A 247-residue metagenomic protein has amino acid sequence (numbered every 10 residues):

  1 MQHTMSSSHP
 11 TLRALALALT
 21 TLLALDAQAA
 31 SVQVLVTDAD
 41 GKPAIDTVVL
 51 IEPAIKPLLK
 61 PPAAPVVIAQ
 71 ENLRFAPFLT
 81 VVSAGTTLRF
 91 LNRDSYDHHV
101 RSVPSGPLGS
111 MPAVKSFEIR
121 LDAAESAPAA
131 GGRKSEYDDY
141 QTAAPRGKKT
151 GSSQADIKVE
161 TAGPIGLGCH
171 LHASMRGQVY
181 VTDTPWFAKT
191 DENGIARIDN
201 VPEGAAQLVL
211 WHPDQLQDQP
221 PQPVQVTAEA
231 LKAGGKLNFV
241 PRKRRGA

Functional and structural regions predicted by a protein language model:
Q2-L15: Bacterial N-terminal signal peptides that target proteins for export
S7-P10, L25-A29: Extreme N-terminus of proteins, especially the signal/transit-peptide cleavage junction and the first residues
A14-D26: Bacterial N-terminal signal peptides
A29-A247: Extracytoplasmic copper-binding redox domains, predominantly the cupredoxin/blue-copper superfamily
